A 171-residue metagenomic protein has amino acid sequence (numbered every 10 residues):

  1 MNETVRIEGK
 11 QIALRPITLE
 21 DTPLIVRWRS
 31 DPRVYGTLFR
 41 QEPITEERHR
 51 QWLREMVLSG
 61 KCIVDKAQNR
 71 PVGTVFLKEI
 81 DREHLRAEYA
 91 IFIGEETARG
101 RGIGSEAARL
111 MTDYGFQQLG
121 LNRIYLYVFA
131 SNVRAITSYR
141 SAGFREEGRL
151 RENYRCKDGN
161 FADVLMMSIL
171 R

Functional and structural regions predicted by a protein language model:
M1-R50: A short, well-structured alpha-helix characteristic of acyl/acetyltransferase catalytic modules
E42-A98, L170-R171: Acetyl-CoA-dependent GNAT
N69-G73, R134, F161: Glycine-rich acetyl-CoA-binding "A-motif" of GNAT/NAT acetyltransferases
G100-Y114, I136-S141: Conserved acetyl-CoA-binding loop-helix of GNAT-fold acetyltransferases
G104, A108, S131-A135, E152-K157: Short glycine/proline-centered loop/turn elements that form peptide/ligand docking sites
Q117-Y127: Conserved GNAT acetyl-CoA-binding A-motif
Y125-V128, R145-A162: Conserved catalytic-core motifs of GNAT/GCN5-like acyltransferases
Y139, F144, M167: Conserved active-site tyrosine of GNAT-family acetyltransferases
